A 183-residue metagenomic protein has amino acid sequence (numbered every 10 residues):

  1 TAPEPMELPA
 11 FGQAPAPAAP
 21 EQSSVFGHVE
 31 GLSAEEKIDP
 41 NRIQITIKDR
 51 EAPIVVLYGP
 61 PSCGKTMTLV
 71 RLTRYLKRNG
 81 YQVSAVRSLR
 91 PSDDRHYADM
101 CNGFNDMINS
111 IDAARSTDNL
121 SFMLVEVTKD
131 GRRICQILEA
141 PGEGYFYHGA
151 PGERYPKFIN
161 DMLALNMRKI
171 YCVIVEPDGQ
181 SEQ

Functional and structural regions predicted by a protein language model:
T1-E30: Long, basic/Gly/Ser/Thr-rich N-terminal segments that mediate initial subcellular attachment or targeting
A14-A16, S62, T128-K129: A composition-biased, non-transmembrane "mature-region" signal
L32-R115, R132: Conserved G1/Walker A P-loop phosphate-binding module
C63-G64, E143-Y145, P177-E182: Short acidic, S/G/P-rich loop/turn micro-motifs used as interaction or catalytic elements
I108-L124, A150: Phosphate-binding loop that captures ATP/GTP phosphates
R115-D118, T128-D130, M162-M167: Conserved catalytic network of the ASCE P-loop NTPase/AAA+ motor domain
R132-Y155: Switch II (G3) loop of P-loop NTPases
H148-S181: Inter-motif core of Ras-like GTPase G domains
